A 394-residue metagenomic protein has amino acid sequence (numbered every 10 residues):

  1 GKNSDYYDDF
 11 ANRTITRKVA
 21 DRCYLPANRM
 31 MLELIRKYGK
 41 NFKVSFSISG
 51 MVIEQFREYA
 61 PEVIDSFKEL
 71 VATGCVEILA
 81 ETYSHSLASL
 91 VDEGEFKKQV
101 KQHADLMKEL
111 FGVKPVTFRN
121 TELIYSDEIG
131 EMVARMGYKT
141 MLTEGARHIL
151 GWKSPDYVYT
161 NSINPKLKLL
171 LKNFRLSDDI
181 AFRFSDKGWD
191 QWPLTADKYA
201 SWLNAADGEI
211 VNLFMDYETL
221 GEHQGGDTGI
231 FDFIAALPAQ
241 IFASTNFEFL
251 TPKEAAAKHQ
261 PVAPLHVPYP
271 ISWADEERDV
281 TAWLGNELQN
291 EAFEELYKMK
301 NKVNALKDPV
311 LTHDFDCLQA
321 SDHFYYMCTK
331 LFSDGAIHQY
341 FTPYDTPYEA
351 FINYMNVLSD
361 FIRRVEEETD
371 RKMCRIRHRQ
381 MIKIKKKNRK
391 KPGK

Functional and structural regions predicted by a protein language model:
G1-D92, V116-R119, K139-E144, T251: Short, well-structured secondary-structure segments
G1-L25, R36, Y157-V158, I163-L167 (+2 more regions): Active-site and substrate-binding clefts of carbohydrate-active enzymes
G50-E54, Y83-S86, L123-S126, A146-H148 (+5 more regions): Short, solvent-exposed loop/turn segments at secondary-structure junctions
V63-A80, K97-K98, V113, A134-P155 (+1 more regions): Acidic, His- and aromatic-enriched active-site or binding-groove loops in soluble protein domains that engage sugars
G74-L87, K114-T121, L169-S177, I210-D216: Core alpha/beta catalytic barrel or barrel-like domain that forms the active/cofactor pocket in diverse metabolic
E95-E122, S201-F214: CE4/NodB-like, metal-dependent polysaccharide N-deacetylase domain that modifies extracellular/periplasmic N-acetylated
I129-V133: Hydrophobic, small-residue-rich alpha-helical packing segments that form membrane-like cores
G151-W202: Alpha-amylase-like alpha-glycosidases and glucanotransferases acting on alpha-linked glucans and related
